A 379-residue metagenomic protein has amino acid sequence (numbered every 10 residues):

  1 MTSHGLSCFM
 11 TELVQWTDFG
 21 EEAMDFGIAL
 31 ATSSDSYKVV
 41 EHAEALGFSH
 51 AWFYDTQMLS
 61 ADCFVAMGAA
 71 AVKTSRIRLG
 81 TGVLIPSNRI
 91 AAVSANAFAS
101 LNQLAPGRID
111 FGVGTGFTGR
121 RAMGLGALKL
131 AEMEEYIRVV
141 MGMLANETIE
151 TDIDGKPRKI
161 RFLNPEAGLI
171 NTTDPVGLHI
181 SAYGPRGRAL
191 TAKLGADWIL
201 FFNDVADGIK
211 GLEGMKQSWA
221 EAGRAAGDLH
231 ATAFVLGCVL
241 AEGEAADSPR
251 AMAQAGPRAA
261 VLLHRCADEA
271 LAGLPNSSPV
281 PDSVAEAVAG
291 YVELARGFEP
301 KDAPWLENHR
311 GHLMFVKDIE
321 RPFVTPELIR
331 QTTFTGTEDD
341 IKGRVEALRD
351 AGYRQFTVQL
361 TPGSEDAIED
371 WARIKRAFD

Functional and structural regions predicted by a protein language model:
L6-T81, V176, T361: N-terminal beta1-alpha1-beta2 module of alpha/beta enzyme domains
D18-G20, G126, L130-G168, E213-A347: An alpha-helical appendage that flanks or caps ligand/catalytic pockets
E22-F26, F48-H50, T74-L79, A105-I109 (+5 more regions): Short, well-ordered coil/turn segments that N-cap beta-strands
M24-S34, L84-A91, T173-A182, C238-L240 (+1 more regions): Active-site mouth loops of central-metabolism enzymes
F26-L30, A51-F53, L79-G82, I109-V113 (+4 more regions): Hydrophobic faces of well-ordered beta-strands that scaffold small-molecule active sites in alpha/beta enzyme cores
L30-D35, D55-D62, P86-A92, V205-I209 (+3 more regions): Acidic-and-aromatic substrate-binding clefts and catalytic sites of carbohydrate-active enzymes
T32-A43, A97, A182-L190, T337-A347: Short, acidic/polar
G47, A70, L101, V140 (+4 more regions): Conserved, mostly hydrophobic/aromatic
